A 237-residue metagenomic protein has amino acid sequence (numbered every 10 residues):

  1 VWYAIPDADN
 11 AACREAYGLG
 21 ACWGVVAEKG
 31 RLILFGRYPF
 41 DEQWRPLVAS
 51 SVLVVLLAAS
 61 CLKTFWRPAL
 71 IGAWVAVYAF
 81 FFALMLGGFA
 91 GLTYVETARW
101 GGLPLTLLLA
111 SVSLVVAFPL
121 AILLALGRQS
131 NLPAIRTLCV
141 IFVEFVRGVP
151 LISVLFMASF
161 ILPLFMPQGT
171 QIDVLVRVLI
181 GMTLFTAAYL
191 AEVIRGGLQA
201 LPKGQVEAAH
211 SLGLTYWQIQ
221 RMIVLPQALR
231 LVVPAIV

Functional and structural regions predicted by a protein language model:
V1-V237: Transmembrane alpha-helices and adjacent helix-loop boundaries
